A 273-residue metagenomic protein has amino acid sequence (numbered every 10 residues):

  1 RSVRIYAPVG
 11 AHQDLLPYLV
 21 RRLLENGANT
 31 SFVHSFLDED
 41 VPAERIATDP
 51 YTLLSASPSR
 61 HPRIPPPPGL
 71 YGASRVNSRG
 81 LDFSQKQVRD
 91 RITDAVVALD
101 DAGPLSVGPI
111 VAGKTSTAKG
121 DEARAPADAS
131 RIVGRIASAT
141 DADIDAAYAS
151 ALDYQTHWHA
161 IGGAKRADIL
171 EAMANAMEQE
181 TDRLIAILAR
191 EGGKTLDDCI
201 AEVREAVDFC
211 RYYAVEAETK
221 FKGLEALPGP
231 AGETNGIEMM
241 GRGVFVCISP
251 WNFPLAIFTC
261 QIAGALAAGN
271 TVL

Functional and structural regions predicted by a protein language model:
R4-A7: Short, solvent-exposed helix-loop connector elements
V9-A149, D153, A160-N175, A201-V215 (+1 more regions): Terminal low-complexity tails and localization/encapsulation signals of metabolic enzymes
E178-L184: Extended, amphipathic, non-transmembrane alpha-helical segments
A186-R204: Flexible, acidic loop-helix segments that line cofactor/substrate-binding pockets
P250-C260: Conserved coil-to-alpha-helix start sites within the AMP-binding
Q261-A268: Conserved short alpha-helical elements in the N-terminal third of ANL/AMP-binding
V272-L273: A short hydrophobic/small-residue beta-strand
